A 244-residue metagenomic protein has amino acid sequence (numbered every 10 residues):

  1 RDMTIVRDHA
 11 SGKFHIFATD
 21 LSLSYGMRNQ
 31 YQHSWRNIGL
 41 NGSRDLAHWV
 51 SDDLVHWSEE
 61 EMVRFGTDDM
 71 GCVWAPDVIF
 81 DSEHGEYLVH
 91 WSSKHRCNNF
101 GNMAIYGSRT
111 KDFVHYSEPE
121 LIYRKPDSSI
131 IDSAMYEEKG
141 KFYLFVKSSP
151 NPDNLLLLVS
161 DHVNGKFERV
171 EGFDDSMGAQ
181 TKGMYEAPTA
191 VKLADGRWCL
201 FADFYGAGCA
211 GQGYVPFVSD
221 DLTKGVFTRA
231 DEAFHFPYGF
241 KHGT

Functional and structural regions predicted by a protein language model:
R1-T244: Carbohydrate-active catalytic/glycan-binding domains of CAZyme proteins, especially the secreted or lumenal ectodomains
